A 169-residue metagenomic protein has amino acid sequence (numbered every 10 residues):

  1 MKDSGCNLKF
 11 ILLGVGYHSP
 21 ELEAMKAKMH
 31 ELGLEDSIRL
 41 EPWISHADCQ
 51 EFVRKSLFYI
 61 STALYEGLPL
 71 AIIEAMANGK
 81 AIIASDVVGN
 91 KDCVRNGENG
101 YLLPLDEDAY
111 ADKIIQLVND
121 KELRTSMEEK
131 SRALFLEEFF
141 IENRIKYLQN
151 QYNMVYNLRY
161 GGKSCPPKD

Functional and structural regions predicted by a protein language model:
K9-E23, P42: Glycosyltransferase donor-sugar binding loop
E23-W43: Nucleotide-activated donor-binding/catalytic signature segment of Leloir-type glycosyltransferases, i.e., the conserved
W43-I44, E51-S56: Short alpha-helical donor nucleotide-sugar binding micro-motif in glycosyltransferases
L64: Aromatic "clamp/platform" in nucleotide-sugar-dependent glycosyltransferases that forms part of the donor/acceptor
A81-A84: Short hydrophobic beta-strand element within catalytic cores of glycosyltransferases and related nucleotide-activated
N96-G97, Y101-E107, Q116-K121: Conserved acidic donor-binding segment of nucleotide-sugar-dependent glycosyltransferases
A109, Q116, L123-E138, R144-N150: A short, well-ordered alpha-helix in the C-terminal region of glycosyltransferases
I141-D169: C-terminal alpha-helical cap of glycosyltransferases
